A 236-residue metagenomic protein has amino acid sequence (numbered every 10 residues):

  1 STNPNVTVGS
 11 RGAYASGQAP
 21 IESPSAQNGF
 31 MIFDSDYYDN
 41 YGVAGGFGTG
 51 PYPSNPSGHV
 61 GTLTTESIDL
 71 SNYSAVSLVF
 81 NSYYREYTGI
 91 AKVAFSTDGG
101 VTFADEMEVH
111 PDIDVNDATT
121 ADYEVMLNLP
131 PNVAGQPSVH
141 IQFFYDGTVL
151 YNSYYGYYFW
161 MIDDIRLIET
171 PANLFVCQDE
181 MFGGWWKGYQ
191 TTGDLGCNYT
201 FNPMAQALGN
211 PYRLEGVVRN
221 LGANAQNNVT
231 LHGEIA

Functional and structural regions predicted by a protein language model:
T2-N72, F159-M161: Surface-exposed, low-complexity/disordered Ser/Thr/Gly/Pro/Asn-rich loops and linkers
S23, Y84-E86, V218-N224: Extracellular acidic, Ser/Thr/Pro-rich low-complexity tracts
N55-T62, G147-T170: Extracellular carbohydrate recognition
L63-T65, L70-R85, A91, F95 (+3 more regions): Extracellular beta-strand-rich recognition modules
L63-V76, N128-V133, F201-L208: Extracellular and analogous surface-interaction loops
T88, F103, N224-N228: Short acidic/proline- and small/hydrophobic-mixed sequence motifs that coincide with surface turns and coil-to-beta
T102-G135: Extracellular carbohydrate recognition and processing domains and analogous Trp-centered ligand-binding platforms
Y158-A236: Extracellular/luminal regions of secreted and cell-surface proteins that mediate adhesion/ECM remodeling
